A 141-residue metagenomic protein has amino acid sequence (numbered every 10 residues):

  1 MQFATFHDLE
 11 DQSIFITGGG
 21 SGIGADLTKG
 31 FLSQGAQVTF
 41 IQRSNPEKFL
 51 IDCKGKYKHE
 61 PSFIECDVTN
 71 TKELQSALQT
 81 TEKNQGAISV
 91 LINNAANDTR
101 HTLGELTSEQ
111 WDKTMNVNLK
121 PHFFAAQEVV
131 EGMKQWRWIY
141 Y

Functional and structural regions predicted by a protein language model:
Q12, G86-I88, M133-Y141: Active-site loop of short-chain dehydrogenase/reductase
G20-S21: Conserved glycine-rich cofactor-binding loop
Q34-L50: Conserved glycine-rich Rossmann-like NAD(P)H-binding loop of the short-chain dehydrogenase/reductase
E65-S76, S108: The beta1-alpha1 cofactor-binding region of Rossmann-like NAD(H)/NADP(H)-dependent oxidoreductases
N94-T99: Conserved NAD(P)H cofactor-binding loop of Rossmann-fold oxidoreductase domains
T102-L103, Q110-D112: Substrate-binding pocket helix/loop in short-chain dehydrogenase/reductase
A126-Q127: A short, exposed helix-loop element centered on a Lys and neighboring polar residues
